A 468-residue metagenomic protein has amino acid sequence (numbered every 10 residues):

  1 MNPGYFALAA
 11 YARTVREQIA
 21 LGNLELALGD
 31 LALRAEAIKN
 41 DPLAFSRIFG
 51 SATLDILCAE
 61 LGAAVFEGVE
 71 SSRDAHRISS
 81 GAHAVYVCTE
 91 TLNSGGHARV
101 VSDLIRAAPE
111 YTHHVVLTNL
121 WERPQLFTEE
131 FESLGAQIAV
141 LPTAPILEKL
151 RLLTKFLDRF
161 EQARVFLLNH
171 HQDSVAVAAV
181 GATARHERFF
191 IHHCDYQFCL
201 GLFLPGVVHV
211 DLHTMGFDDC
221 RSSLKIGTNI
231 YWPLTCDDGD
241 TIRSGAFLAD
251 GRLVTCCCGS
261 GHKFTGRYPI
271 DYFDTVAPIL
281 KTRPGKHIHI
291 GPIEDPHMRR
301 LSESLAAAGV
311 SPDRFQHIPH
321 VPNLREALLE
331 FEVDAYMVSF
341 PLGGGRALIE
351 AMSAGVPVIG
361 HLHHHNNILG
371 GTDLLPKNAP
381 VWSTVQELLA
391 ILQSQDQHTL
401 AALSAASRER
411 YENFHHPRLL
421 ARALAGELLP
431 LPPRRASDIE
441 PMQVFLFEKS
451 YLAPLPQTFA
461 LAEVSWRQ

Functional and structural regions predicted by a protein language model:
M1-Q18, G22, A390-I391, Q397-Q468: C-terminal amphipathic helix plus adjacent low-complexity, charged tail appended to glycosyltransferase catalytic
N2-Q137: N-terminal subdomain of nucleotide-sugar transferases
Q18-I19, Y86-V87, K155-Q172, E187-F189 (+1 more regions): Short N-terminal targeting/anchoring amphipathic segment
R99-R106, F217-V321, A347: Conserved catalytic-core segment of nucleotide-activated headgroup transferases in glycan assembly
T143-L150, D295, F315-L329, G343-G344: Conserved active-site histidine-acidic residue motif and adjacent donor-binding/catalytic loop of glycosyltransferases
T154-K155, P322-D334, I349, S353: Short acidic alpha-helix that forms the nucleotide-activated donor recognition element in Leloir-type transferases
R185-G239: Active-site-proximal region of nucleotide-activated glycan assembly enzymes, centered on histidine/acidic-rich loops
A335, S339-N413: Catalytic binding pocket for nucleotide-activated donors in carbohydrate/polymer assembly enzymes
